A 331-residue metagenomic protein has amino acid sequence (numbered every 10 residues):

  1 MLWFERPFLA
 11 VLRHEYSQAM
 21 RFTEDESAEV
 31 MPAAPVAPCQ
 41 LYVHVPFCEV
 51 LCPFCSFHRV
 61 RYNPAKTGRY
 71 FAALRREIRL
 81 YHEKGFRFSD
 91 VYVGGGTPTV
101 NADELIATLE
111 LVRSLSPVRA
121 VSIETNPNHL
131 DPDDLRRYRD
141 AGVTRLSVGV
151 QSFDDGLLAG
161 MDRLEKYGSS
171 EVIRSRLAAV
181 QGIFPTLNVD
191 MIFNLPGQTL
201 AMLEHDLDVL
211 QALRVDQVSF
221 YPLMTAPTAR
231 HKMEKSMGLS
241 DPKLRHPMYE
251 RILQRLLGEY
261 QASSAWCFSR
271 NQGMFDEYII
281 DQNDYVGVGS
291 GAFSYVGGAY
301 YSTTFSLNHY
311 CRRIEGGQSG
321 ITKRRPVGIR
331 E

Functional and structural regions predicted by a protein language model:
M1-L41, V50: Flexible, acidic/Gly-rich N-terminal and inter-domain linker regions that tether and position cofactor-handling modules
R21, S27, C52, R59-Y62 (+1 more regions): Short linear sequence elements within intrinsically disordered, low-complexity coil regions
A28-V30, S56, Q261-S263: Short secondary-structure boundary micro-motifs
P35, V45-P46, Q181: Short glycine/proline-enriched loop/turn "hinge" motifs that connect secondary-structure elements and lie
P38, V60-Y81, S89-Y92, G96-E331: C-terminal scaffold of the Radical SAM
V43-R59: Local cysteine-cluster metal-coordination motifs and their immediate loop/turn environment, predominantly Fe-S cluster
K84: A motif-centric feature for acidic-aromatic and gly/ser/thr-rich catalytic loops and repeats
